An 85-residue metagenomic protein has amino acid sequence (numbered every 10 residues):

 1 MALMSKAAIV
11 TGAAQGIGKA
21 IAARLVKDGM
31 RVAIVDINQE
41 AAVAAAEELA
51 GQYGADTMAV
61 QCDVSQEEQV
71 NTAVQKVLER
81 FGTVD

Functional and structural regions predicted by a protein language model:
A2-A33: Canonical Rossmann dinucleotide-binding motif of NAD(H)/NADP(H)-dependent dehydrogenases/reductases, specifically
L3-M4, Q52-D56, K76-D85: A glycine-rich helix->loop->beta "capping" turn within Rossmann-like NAD(P)(H)-dependent oxidoreductase domains
A14, G51, S65-E68: Intrinsically disordered, low-complexity regions enriched in polar/acidic and amide residues
D28-A45: Conserved glycine-rich Rossmann-like NAD(P)H-binding loop of the short-chain dehydrogenase/reductase
I34, V60-Q61: Conserved residues in the N-terminal Rossmann fold of short-chain dehydrogenase/reductase
Q39-V43, Q61-Q75: The beta1-alpha1 cofactor-binding region of Rossmann-like NAD(H)/NADP(H)-dependent oxidoreductases
A45-Y53: Short, conserved SAM-binding/catalytic segment of Class I S-adenosyl-L-methionine-dependent methyltransferases
